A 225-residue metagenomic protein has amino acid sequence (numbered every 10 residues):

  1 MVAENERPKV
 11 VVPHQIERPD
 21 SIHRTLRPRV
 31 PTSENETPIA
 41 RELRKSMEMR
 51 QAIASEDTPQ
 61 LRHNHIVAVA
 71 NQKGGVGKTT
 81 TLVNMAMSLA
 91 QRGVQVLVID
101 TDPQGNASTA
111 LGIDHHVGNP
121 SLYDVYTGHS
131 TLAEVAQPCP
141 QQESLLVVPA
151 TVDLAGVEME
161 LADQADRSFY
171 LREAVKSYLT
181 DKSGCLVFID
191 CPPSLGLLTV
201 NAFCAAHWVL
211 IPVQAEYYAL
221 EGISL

Functional and structural regions predicted by a protein language model:
M1-L225: P-loop NTP-binding core
